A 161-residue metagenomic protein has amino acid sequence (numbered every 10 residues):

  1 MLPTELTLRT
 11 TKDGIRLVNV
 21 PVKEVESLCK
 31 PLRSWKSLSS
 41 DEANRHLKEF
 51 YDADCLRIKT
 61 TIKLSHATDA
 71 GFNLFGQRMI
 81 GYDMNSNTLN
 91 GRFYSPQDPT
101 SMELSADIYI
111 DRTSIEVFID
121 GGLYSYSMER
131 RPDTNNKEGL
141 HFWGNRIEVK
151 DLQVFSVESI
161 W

Functional and structural regions predicted by a protein language model:
M1-W161: Beta-rich accessory regions
